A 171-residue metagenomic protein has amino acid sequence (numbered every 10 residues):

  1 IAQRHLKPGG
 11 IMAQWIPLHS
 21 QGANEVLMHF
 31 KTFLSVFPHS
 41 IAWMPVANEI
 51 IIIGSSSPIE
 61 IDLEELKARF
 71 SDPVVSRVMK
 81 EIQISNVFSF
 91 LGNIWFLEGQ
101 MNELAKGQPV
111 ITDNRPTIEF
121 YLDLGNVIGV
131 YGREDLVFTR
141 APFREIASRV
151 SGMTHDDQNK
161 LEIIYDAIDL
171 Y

Functional and structural regions predicted by a protein language model:
I1-P8: A short glycine-rich, Lys/Arg-flanked "PGG" loop and its adjoining helix->strand segment in the class I
A2, H39-I41: Generic recognition of flexible, low-complexity loop/linker segments
R4, K31, A68: Replace "anionic and nucleotidyl ligands
P8, P38-H39: Short, well-ordered coil loops that connect the C-terminus of an alpha-helix to the N-terminus of a beta-strand
G9-I16: Conserved beta-strand signature within the Rossmann-like core of class I S-adenosyl-L-methionine
P17, F37-P38: Zinc-dependent metallopeptidase catalytic helix centered on the HExxH motif and its immediate flanking segment
S20, L27, I41-Y171: Soluble small-group transferase modules, centered on the S-adenosyl donor enzyme superfamily
A23-V36: Short alpha-helix
